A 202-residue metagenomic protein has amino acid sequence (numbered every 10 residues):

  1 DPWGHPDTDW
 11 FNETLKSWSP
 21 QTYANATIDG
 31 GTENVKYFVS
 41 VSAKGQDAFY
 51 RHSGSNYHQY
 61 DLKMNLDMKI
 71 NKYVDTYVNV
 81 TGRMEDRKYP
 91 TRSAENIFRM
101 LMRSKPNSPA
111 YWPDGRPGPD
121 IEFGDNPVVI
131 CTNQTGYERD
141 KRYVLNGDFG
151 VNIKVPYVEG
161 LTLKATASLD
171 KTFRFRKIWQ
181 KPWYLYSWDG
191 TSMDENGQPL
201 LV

Functional and structural regions predicted by a protein language model:
W3-S42, Q46-S53, D61-N126, G136-R142 (+3 more regions): Flexible loop and strand-edge segments within Gram-negative outer membrane beta-barrel domains
V39, V78, F149, L163-A165: Membrane-embedded beta-strand positions of outer-membrane beta-barrel proteins
V144-N146: Short, solvent-exposed loop/turn segments enriched in Ser/Thr/Gly
V151-I153: Aromatic-residue-lined binding/catalytic grooves and analogous aromatic/hydrophobic interfacial grooves in multimeric
Y157: Acyl-group handoff/entry surfaces in thioester-processing enzymes
T162-K164, W179-Q180: Short coil/turn segments at secondary-structure boundaries
E195-V202: Short, intrinsically disordered, charge-balanced linker/junction segments flanking boundaries in proteins
